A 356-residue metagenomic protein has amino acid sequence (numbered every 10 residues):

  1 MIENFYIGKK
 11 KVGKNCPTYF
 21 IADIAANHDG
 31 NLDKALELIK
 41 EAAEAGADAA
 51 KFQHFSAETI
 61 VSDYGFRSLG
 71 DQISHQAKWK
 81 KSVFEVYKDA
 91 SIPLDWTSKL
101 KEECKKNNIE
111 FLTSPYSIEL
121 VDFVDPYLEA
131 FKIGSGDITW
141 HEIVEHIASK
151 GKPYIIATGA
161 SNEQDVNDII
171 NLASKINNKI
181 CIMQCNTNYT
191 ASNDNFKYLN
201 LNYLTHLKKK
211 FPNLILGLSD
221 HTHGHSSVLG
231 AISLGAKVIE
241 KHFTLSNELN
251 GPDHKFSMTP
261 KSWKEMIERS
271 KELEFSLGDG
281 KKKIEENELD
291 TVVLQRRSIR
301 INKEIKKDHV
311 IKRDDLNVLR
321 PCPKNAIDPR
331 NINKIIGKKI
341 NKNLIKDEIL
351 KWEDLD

Functional and structural regions predicted by a protein language model:
M1-D356: Catalytic cores and adjacent flexible loops of soluble metabolic enzymes that perform enolate/carbanion chemistry on
